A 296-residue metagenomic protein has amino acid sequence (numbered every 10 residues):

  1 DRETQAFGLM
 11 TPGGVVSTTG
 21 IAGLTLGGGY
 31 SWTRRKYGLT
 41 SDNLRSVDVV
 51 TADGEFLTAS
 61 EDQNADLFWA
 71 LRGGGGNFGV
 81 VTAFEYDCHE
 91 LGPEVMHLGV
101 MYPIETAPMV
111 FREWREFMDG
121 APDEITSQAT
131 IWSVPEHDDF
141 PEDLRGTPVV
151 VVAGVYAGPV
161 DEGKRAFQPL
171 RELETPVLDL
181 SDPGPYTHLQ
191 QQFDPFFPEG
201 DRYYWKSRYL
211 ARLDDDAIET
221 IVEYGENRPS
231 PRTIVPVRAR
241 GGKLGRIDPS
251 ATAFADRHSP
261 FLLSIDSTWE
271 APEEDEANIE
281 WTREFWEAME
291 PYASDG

Functional and structural regions predicted by a protein language model:
D1-G296: Soluble FAD-dependent oxygen oxidases
